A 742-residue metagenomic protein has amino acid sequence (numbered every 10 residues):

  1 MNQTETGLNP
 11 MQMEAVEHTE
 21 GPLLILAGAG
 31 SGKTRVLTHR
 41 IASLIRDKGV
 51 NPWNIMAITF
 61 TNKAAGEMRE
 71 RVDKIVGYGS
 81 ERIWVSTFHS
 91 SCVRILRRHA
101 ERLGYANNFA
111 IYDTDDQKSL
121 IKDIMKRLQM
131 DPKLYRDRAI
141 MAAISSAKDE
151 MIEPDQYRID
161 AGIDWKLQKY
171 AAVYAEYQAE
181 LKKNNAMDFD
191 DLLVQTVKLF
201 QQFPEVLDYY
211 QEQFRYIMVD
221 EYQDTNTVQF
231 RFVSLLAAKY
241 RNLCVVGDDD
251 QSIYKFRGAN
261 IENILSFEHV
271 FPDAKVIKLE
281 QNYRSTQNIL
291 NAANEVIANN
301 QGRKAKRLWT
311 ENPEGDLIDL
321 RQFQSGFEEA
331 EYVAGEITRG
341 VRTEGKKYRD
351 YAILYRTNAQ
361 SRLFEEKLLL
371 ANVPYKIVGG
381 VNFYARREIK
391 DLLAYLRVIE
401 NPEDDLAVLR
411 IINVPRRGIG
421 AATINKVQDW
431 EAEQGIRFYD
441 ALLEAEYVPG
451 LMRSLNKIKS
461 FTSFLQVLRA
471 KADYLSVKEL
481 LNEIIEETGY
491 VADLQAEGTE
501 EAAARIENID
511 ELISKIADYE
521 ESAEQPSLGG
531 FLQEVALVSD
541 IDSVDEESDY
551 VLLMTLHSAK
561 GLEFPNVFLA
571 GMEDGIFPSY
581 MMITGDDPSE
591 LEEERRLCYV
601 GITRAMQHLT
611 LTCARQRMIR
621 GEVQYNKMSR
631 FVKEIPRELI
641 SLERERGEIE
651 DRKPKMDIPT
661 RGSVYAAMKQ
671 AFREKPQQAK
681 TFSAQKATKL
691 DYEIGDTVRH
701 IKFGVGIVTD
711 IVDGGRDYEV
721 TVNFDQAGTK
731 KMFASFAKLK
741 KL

Functional and structural regions predicted by a protein language model:
M1-I111, K118, N184, D208 (+2 more regions): P-loop NTPase Walker
T6-E17, G21-I25, V36, G49 (+7 more regions): Conserved helicase NTPase motor core
N9, I58, A110-T114, M130-D137 (+14 more regions): Conserved phosphate/pyrophosphate-binding and hydrolysis machinery centered on Walker-type P-loop NTPases, extending
H18-T19, S80-I83, E101-D191, F214 (+3 more regions): ATP-hydrolysis module of ASCE/P-loop NTPase motor domains, specifically the Walker B Asp-Glu catalytic pair
G21, V50-N54, G79-R82, K239-N242 (+9 more regions): Short glycine-/polar-rich loops that comprise or flank the Walker A/P-loop and associated switch/sensor motifs
A29-L37, P272-K275, E280-P374, R397-N401 (+3 more regions): Helicase P-loop NTPase motor core
I159, I163, K347, S361-V373 (+3 more regions): Conserved helicase C-terminal RecA-like lobe
M572-K731, F736-L742: C-terminal accessory regions
